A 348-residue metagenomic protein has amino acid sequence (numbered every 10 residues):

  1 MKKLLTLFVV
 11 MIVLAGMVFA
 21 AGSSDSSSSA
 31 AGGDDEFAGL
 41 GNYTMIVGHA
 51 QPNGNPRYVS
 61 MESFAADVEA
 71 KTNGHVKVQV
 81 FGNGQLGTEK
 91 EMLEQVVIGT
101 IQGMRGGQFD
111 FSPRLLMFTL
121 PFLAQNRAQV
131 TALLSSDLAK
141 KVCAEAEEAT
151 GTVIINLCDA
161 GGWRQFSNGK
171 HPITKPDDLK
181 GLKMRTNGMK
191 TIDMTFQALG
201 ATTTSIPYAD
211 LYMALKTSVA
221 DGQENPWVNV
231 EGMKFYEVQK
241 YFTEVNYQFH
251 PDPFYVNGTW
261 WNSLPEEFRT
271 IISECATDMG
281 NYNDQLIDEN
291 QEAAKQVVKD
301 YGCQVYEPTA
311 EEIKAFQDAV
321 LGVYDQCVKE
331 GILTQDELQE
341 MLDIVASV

Functional and structural regions predicted by a protein language model:
M1-L4: Positively charged n-region of N-terminal signal peptides that target proteins for export
F8-G16: Bacterial N-terminal signal peptides
V18-A21: C-terminal motif of bacterial Sec signal peptides marking the signal peptidase cleavage site
S23-Q129, L138, E147-A149, V153-V348: N-terminal secretory/targeting leader peptides
K141: Alpha-helical scaffold segments in soluble metabolic enzymes
